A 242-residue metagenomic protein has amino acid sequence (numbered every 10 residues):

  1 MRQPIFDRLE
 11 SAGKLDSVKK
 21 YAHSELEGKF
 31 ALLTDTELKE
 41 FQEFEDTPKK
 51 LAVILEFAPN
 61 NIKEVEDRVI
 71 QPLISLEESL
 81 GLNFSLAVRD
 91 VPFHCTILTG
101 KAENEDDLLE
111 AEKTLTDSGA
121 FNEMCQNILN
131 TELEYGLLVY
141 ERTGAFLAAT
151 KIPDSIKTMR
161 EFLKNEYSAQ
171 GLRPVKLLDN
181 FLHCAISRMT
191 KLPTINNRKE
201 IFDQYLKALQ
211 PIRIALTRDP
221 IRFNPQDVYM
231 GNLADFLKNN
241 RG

Functional and structural regions predicted by a protein language model:
M1-G242: Histidine-dependent nucleotide/RNA phosphoesterase domain, centered on the 2H-phosphoesterase fold with its duplicated
